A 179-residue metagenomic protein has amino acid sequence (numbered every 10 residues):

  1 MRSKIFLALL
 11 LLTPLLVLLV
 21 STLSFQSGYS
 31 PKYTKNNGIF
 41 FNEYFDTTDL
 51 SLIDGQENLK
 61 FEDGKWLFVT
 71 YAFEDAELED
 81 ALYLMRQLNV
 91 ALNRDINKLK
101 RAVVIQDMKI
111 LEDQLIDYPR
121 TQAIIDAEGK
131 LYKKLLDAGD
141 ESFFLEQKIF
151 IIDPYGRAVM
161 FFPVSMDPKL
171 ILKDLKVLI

Functional and structural regions predicted by a protein language model:
M1-L50: N-terminal targeting signals for export/organelle localization
S51, N58-L59: N-terminal leader/targeting and pre-domain segments
L59-L78, Y83-M85: Short active-site neighborhood of thiol/selenol oxidoreductases, capturing the structured segment around
L78-A81, L145, V164, P168: Solvent-exposed, acidic/flexible segments
L82-A102: Conserved helix-turn-beta segment immediately C-terminal to the redox Cys motif in thioredoxin-like folds
Y83-V90, K133, R157, K169 (+1 more regions): Solvent-exposed, polar/charged alpha-helical surfaces in well-ordered, non-transmembrane soluble domains, broadly
K100-Q106, I110-Q147: Short, internal strand/loop/helix patches that form the active-site neighborhood or redox-interaction surface
I151-I179: Thiol-/selenol-based redox modules, centered on thioredoxin-like and closely related oxidoreductase domains
